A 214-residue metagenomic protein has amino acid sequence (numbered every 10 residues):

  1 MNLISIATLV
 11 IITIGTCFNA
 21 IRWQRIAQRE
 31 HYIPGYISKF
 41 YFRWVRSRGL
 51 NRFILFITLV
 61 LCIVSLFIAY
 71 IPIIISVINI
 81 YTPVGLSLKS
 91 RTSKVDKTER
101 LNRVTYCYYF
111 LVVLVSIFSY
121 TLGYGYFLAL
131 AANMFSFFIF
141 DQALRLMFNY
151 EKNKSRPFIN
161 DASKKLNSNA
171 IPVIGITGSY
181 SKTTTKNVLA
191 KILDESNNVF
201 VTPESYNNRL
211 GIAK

Functional and structural regions predicted by a protein language model:
M1-L3: Short, strongly hydrophobic alpha-helical membrane anchors
S5-K214: Phosphate-binding loop of NTP-binding sites
